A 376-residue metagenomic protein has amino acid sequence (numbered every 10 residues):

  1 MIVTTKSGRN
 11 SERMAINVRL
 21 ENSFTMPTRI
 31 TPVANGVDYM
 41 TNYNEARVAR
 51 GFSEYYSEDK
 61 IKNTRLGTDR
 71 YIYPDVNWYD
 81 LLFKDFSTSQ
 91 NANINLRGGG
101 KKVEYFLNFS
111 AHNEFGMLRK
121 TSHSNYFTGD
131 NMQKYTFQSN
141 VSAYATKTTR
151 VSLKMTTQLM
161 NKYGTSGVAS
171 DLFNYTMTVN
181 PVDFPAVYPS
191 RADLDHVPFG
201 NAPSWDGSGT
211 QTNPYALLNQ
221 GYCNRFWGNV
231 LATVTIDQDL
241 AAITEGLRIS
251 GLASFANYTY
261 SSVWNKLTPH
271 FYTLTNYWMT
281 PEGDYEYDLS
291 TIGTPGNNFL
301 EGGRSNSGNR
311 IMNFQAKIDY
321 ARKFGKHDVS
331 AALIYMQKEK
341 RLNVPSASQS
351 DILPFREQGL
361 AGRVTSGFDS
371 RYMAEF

Functional and structural regions predicted by a protein language model:
I2-N229, T235-A241: Membrane-proximal, glycine/serine-rich, low-complexity loop/turn segments characteristic of large bacterial
V18, R248-A256, S330-M336: Extended hydrophobic secondary-structure segments that form protein cores and membrane-embedded regions
T25, E114-G116, M160-K162, Y258-Y260 (+1 more regions): Sequence/structural signature of outer-membrane beta-barrel proteins
V33-Y39, H123-T128, V168-M177, N265-N276 (+2 more regions): Flexible, surface-exposed loop regions and adjacent strand-edge segments of Gram-negative outer-membrane beta-barrel
P74-R97, F184-L194, F199, L267 (+1 more regions): Outer-membrane beta-barrel transmembrane domain signature of Gram-negative proteins, especially the mid-to-C-terminal
K102-Y105, T148-V151, A242-L247, K326-V329 (+1 more regions): Repeated loop/turn-to-beta-strand initiation elements of outer-membrane beta-barrel proteins
A145, T235, G246-S250, S254-A256 (+1 more regions): Transmembrane beta-barrel domains of bacterial outer-membrane proteins
N174-T176, P185, L252-S261, N309-I311: Outer-membrane beta-barrel proteins and related beta-barrel translocases across Gram-negative bacteria
